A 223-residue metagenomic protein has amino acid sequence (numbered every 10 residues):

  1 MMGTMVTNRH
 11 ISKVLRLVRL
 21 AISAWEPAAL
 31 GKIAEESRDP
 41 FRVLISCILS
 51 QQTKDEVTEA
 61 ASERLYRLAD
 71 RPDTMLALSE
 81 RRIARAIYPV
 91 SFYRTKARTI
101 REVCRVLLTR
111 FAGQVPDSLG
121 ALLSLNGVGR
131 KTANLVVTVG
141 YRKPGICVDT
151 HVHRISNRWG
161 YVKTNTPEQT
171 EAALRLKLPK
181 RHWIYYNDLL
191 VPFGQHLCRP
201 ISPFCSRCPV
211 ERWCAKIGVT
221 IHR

Functional and structural regions predicted by a protein language model:
M1-T4: Short, Lys/Arg-enriched N-terminal segments with co-localized hydrophobic residues within the first ~10-30 amino acids
V6-R223: Catalytic cores of DNA base-excision repair glycosylases
